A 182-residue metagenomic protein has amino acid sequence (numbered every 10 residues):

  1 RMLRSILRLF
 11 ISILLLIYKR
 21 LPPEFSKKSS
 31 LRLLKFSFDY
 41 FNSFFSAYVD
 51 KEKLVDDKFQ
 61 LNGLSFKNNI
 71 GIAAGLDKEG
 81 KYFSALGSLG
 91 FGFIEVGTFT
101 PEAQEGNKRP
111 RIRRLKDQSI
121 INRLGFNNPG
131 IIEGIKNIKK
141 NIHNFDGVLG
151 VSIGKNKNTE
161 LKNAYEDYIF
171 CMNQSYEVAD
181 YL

Functional and structural regions predicted by a protein language model:
L3-S5, S46-I72, I135-F145: N-terminal amphipathic alpha-helix/helix-capping segment at the start of soluble metabolic enzymes
S5-F59, N122, N127, I131: An N-cap/entry alpha-helix motif that binds or orients negatively charged groups
P22, I72, I94, G134: Conserved, mostly hydrophobic/aromatic
L54, F59, D77-Q104: N-terminal functional module of multi-domain proteins
F66, A74-D77, N127-L182: Conserved alpha/beta-domain cores
Y82-L86, Q104-R111, L161-A164: Short, conserved acidic/polar surface loops in the N-terminal third of protein domains
G97-G147: A gly/proline- and charged-residue-enriched helix-loop-helix capping module
